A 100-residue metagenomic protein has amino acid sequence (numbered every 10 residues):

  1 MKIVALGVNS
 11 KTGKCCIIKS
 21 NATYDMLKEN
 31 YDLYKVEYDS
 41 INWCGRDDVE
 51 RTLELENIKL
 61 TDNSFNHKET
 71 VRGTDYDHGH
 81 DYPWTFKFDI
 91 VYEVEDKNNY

Functional and structural regions predicted by a protein language model:
M1-G13: Short aromatic-glycine-(Arg/Gly/Cys) micro-motifs in beta-strand/loop hairpins
T12-A22: A short, exposed loop/beta-hairpin motif centered on an aromatic-Gly-Thr core
N30-D32, V36: Mature extracytoplasmic domains of secretory-pathway proteins
V36-Y100: Short, mixed-charge low-complexity intrinsically disordered segments
